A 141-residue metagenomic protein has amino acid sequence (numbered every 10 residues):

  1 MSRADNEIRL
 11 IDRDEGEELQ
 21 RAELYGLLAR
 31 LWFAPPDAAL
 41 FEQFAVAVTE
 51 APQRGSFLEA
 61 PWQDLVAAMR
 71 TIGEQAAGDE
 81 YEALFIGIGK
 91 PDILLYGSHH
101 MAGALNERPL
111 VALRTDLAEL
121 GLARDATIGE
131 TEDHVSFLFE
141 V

Functional and structural regions predicted by a protein language model:
M1-V141: Charged, alpha-helix-forming regions
